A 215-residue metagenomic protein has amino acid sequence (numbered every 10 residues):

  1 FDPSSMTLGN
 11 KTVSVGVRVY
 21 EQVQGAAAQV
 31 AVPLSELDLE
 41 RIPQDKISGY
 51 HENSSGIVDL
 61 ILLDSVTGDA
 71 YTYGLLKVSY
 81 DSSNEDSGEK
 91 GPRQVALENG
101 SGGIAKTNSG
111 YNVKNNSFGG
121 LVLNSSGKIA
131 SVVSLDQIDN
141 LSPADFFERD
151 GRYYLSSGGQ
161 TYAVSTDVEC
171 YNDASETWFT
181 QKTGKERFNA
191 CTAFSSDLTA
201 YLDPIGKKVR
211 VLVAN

Functional and structural regions predicted by a protein language model:
F1-N215: ...the same signal can extend to comparable exposed beta-sheet modules with similar sequence chemistry even outside
